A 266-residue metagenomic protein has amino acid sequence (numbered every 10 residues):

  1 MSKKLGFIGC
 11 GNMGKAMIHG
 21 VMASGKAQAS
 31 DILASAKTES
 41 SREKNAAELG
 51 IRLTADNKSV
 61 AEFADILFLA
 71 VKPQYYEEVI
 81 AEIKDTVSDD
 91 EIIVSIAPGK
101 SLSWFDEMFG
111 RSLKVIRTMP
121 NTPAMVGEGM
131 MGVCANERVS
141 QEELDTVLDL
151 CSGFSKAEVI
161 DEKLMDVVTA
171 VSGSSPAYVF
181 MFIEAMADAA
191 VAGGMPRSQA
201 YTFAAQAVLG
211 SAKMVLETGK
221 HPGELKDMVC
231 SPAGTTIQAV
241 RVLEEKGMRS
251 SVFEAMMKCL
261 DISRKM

Functional and structural regions predicted by a protein language model:
M1-A55, V191-A192: NAD(P)+-binding Rossmann beta1-loop-alpha1 motif at the extreme N-terminus of oxidoreductases
I32, R42, V60, P196-A204 (+2 more regions): Small-residue helix-packing motif on alpha-helices
E39, L49, N57-E62, I66-V133 (+1 more regions): Rossmann-like NAD(P)(H) cofactor-binding subdomain of soluble oxidoreductases
R52-N57, E158-I160: Short acidic-hydrophobic, aromatic-tinged amphipathic segments that line or gate anion-handling sites
W104-K114, M130-V167, F180-E217, I262: Internal alpha-helical scaffold of NAD(P)-dependent oxidoreductase catalytic cores
V168-A177, S198, K226: A short glycine-threonine-serine/GTX helix/turn-capping micro-motif
A205-M266: NAD(P)-dependent Rossmann-like dehydrogenase/reductase catalytic/cofactor-binding core
